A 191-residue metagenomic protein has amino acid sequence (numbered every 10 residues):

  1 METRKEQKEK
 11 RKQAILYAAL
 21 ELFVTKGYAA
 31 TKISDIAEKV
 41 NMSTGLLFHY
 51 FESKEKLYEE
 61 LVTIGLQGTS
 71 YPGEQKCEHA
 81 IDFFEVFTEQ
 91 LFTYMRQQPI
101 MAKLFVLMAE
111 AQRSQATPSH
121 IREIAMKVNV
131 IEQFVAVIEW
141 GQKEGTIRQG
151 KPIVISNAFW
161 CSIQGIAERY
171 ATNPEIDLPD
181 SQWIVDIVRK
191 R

Functional and structural regions predicted by a protein language model:
M1-Q7: N-terminal intrinsically disordered/low-complexity leader segments
K10, A14, L22-K56, E60-L61: Helix-turn-helix
T25-K26, Q98, E144: Short coil/turn segments at alpha/beta junctions that flank glycine-rich nucleotide-binding fingerprints
E60, G73-I100, V154-F159, S181: Hydrophobic alpha-helical connector segments
T63-T69: Short, basic, alpha-helical segments at the C-terminal edge of helix-turn-helix-like DNA-binding modules
S70, E74-Q75, D82, T117-E144 (+1 more regions): Amphipathic alpha-helical packing segments from all-alpha helical-bundle domains
T93-V135: Short secondary-structure transition hinges
M101-V106, H120, I124, Q142-V188: Hydrophobic/aromatic-rich alpha-helical bundle segments in the mid-to-C-terminal region
